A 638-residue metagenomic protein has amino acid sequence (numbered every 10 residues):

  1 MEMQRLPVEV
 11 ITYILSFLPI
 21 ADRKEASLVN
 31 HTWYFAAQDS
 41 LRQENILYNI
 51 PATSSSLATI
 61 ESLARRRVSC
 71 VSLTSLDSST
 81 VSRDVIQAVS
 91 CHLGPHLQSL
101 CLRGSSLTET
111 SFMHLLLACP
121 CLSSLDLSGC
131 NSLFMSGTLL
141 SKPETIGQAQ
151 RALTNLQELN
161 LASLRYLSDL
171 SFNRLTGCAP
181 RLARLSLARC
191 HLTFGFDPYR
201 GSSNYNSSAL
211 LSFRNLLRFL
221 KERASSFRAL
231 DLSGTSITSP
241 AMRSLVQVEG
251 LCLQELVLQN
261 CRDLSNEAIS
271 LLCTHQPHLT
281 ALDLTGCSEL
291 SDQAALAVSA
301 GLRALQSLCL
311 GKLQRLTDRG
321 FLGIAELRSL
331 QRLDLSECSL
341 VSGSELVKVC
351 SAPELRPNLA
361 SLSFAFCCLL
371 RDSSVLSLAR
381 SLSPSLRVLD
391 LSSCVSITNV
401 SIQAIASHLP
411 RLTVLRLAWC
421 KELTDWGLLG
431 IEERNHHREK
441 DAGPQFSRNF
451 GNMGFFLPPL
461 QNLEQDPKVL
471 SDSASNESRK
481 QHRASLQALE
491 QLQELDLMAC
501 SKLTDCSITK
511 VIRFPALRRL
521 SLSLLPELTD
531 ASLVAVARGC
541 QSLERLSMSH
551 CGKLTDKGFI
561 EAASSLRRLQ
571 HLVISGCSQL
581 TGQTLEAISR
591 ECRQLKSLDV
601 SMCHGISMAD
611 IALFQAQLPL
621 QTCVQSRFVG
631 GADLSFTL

Functional and structural regions predicted by a protein language model:
M1-V248, L253-N260, S265, I269-C273 (+19 more regions): N-terminal adaptor-interaction module of cullin-RING ubiquitin ligase components
H31, R66, P95, L117-P120 (+29 more regions): Inter-repeat linker/turn residues at the boundaries of leucine-rich repeats
S72-S75, C101, D126, N160 (+16 more regions): Conserved positional slot within leucine-rich repeat
Q148-N155, G201-S208, R223-S226, P353-L359 (+4 more regions): P-loop/Walker A phosphate-binding loop and immediately adjacent motor/lid segment at beta-alpha junctions
L167, L182-R184, T193-F194, T238 (+24 more regions): Short loop/beta submotifs within extracellular cysteine-rich repeat domains
T193-L210, G430-L489: Acidic, serine/threonine- and proline-enriched intrinsically disordered linkers and terminal tails in large eukaryotic
L546, R568-L638: C-terminal interaction modules of eukaryotic adaptor/scaffold proteins
